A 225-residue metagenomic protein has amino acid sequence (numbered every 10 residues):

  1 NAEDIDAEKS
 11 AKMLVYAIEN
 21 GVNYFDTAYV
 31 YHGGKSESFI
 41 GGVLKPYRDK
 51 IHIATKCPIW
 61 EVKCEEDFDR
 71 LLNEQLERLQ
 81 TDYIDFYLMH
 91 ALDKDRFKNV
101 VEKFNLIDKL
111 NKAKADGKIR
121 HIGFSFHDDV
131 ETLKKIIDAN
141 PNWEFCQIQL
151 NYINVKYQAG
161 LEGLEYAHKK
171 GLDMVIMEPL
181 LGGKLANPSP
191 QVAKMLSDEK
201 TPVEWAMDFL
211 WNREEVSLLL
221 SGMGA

Functional and structural regions predicted by a protein language model:
N1-E8, K56-E66, D95-N99, Q191-K200: Active-site mouth loops of central-metabolism enzymes
N1-I51, A115: N-terminal binding-site loop/beta-alpha segment at the start of enzyme catalytic domains that lines or forms
D4-A17, C64-Q80, H127-I137, P202-F209: Short, acidic/polar
A17, F25, I40, I53 (+7 more regions): Conserved, mostly hydrophobic/aromatic
I18-E19, G41-K50, N73-D82, K114 (+2 more regions): Acidic (Asp/Glu)-rich catalytic clusters
K50-E61, Y87-M89: A short, structured active-site edge motif that brings together acidic residues
L76-K98: Active-site groove signature of glycoside hydrolases
L92-A225: Beta/alpha (TIM)-barrel catalytic core signal, keyed to glycine-rich beta->alpha loops juxtaposed to Asp/Glu that bind
